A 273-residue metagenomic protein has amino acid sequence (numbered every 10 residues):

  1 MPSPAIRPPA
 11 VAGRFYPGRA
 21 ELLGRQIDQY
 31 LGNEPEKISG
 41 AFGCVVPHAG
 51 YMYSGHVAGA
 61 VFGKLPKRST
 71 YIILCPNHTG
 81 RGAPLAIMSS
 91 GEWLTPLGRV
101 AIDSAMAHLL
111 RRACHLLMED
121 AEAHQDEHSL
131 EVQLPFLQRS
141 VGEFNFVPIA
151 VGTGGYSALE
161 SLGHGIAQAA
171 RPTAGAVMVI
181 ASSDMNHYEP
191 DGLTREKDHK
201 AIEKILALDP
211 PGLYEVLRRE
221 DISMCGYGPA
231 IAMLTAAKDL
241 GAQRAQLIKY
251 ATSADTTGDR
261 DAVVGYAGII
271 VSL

Functional and structural regions predicted by a protein language model:
P2-T235, D239-L240, Y250-R260, I270-S272: Active-site histidine-anchored catalytic micro-motif
Q243-L247: Acidic/polar loop patches that form or flank catalytic/metal-binding clefts of enzymes that bind anionic ligands
V264-G268: Short hydrophobic/aromatic beta-strand or adjacent loop that forms the aromatic wall/cage of a ligand/substrate-binding
